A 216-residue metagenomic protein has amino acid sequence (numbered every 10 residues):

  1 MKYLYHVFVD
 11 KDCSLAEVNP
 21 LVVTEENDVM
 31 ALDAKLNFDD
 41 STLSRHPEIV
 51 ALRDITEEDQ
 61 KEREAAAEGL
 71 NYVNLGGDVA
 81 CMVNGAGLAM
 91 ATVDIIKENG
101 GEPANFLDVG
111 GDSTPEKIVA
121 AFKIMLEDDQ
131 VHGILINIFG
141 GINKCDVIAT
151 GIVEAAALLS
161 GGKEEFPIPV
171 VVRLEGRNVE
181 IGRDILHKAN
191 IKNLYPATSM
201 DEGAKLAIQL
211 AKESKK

Functional and structural regions predicted by a protein language model:
M1-V18, V22-I136, D146-T150, A157-E164 (+2 more regions): ATP-dependent carboxylate/acyl-activation modules
F139-N143: Glycine-rich, proline-tolerant flexible connector loops at the mouths of alpha/beta enzymes
P167-P169: Proline-centered loop/turn at the N-terminus of a beta-strand
